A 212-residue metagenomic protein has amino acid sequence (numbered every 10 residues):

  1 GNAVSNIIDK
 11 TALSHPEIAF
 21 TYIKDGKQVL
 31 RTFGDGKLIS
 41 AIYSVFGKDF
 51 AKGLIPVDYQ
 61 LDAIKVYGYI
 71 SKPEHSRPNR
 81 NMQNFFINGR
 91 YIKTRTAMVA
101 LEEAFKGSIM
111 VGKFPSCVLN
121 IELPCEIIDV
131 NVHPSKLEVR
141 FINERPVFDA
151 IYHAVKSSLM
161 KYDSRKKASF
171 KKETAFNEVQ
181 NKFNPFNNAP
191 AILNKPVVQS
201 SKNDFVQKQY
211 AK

Functional and structural regions predicted by a protein language model:
G1-K212: N-terminal phosphate-binding caps/lids of nucleotide- and nucleic-acid-binding domains
